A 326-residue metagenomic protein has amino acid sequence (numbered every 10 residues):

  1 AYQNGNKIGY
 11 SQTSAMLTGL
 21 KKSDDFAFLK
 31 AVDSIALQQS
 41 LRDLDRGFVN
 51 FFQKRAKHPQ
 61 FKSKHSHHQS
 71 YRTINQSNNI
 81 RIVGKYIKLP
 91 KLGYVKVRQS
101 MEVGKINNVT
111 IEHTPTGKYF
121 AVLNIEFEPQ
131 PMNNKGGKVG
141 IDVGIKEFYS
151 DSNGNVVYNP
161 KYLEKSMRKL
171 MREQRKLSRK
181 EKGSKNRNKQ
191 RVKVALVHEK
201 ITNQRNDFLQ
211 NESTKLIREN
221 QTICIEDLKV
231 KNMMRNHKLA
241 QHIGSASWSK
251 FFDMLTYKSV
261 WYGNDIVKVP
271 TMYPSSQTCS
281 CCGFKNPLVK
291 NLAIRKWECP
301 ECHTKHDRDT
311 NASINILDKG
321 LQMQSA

Functional and structural regions predicted by a protein language model:
A1-Q12: N-terminal cap/recognition module
Y2-N4, F51-K57, Q221, S259-I266: Surface-exposed helix-capping loop/turn segments at secondary-structure junctions
N4-G5, V32-I35, T304: A short N-terminal beta->alpha junction/helix N-cap motif
S11, A15-M16, V230: N-terminal, Lys/Arg- and Ser/Thr-rich interaction peptides
S11, I35-Q38, R42, A195 (+2 more regions): An alpha-helix initiation/capping motif
S14-T114: Acidic carboxylate diad motif detector
K91, E102-K105, P115-A326: Positively charged, helix-rich recognition surfaces that bind polyanionic ligands
